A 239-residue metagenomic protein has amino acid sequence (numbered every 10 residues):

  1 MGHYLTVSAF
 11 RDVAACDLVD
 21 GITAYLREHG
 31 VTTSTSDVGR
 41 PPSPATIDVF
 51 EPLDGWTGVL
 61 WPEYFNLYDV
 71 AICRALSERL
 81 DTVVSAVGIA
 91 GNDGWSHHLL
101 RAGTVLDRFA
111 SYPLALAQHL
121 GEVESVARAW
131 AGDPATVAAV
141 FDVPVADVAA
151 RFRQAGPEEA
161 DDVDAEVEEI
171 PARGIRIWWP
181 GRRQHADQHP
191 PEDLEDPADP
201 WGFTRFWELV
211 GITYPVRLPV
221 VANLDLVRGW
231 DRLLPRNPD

Functional and structural regions predicted by a protein language model:
M1-V31: Short, extreme N-terminal segment that most often corresponds to the first beta-strand
G2, D12, R101-G103, G211: Glycine-centered flexibility motif
T6-R11, G30, D107-L114, L120: Bulky hydrophobic/aromatic packing residues
D20, A24, R74, E78 (+1 more regions): Charged/polar, solvent-exposed surface patches and flexible loops
E28-Y112: Short, intrinsically disordered low-complexity segments
L106, P113-D239: Long, compositionally biased intrinsically disordered terminal regions
